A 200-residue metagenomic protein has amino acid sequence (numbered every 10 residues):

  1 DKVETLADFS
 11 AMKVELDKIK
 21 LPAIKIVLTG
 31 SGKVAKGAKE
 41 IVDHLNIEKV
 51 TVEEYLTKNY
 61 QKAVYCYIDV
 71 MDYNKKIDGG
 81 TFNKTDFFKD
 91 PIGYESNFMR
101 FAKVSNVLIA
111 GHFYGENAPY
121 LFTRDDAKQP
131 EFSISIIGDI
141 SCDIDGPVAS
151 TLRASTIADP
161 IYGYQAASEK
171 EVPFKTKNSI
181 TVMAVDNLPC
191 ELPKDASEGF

Functional and structural regions predicted by a protein language model:
D1-S10, I136, S141-F200: Adenosine-phosphate binding glycine-rich loop
K2-S105: Glycine-rich phosphate/diphosphate-binding loop of Rossmann-like nucleotide-binding domains
P22-I24, V104-S105, F132-I134, K177-S179: Short coil/turn connectors at secondary-structure junctions
K33-K36, E116, D145, P189-C190: Short, acidic Gly/Pro/Ser/Thr-rich loop/turn segments
D43-L45, T51, D125-D126, A154 (+2 more regions): General N-terminal targeting signals
Y65-V172: Rossmann-like adenosine-cofactor binding region
